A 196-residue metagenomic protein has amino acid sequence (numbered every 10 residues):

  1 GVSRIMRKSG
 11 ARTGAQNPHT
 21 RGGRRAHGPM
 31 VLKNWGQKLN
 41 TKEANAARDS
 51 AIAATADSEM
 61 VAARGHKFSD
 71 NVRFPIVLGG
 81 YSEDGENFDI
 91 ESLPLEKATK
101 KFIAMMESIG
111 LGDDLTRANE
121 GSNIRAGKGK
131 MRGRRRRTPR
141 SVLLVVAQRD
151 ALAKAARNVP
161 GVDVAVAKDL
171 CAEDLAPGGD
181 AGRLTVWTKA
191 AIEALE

Functional and structural regions predicted by a protein language model:
G1-G79, G85-N87, E91-P139: Basic, glycine/proline-rich low-complexity segments that contact nucleic acids
A46, K154-R157: Short alpha-helical basic/polar micro-motif
R48, I76-L78, F102, M106 (+4 more regions): Generic structural hydrophobic/aromatic packing signal, biased to beta-strands
S82-G85, P94, R149-L152, A191-I192: Conserved nucleotide-binding/hydrolysis micro-motifs of P-loop NTPases
K100, A153-K154: Alpha-helical elements of the RecA-like P-loop NTPase motor core of helicases
M105-M106, A156-V159: Short amphipathic alpha-helices in soluble, non-transmembrane regions that often serve as interface/regulatory elements
G110-L111, P160-V164: A common structural junction motif
K128-A151, N158, A165-E196: Oxyanion/phosphate-interacting regions
